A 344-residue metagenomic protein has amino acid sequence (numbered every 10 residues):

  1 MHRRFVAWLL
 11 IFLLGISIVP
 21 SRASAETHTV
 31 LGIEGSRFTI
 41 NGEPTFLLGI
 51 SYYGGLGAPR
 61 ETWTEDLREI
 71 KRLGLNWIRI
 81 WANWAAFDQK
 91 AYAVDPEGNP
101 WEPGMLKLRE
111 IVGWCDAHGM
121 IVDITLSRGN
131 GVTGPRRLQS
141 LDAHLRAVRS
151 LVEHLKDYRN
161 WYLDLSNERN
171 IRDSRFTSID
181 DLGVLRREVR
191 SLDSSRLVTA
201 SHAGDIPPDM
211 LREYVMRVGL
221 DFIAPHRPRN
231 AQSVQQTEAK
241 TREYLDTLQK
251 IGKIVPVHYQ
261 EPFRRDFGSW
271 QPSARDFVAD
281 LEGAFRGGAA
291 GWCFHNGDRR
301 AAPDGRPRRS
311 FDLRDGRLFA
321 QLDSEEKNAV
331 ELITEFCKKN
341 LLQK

Functional and structural regions predicted by a protein language model:
M1-L9: Bacterial N-terminal signal peptides that target proteins for export
W8-S17: Bacterial N-terminal signal peptides
S21-A25: Boundary at the C-terminal end of the N-terminal hydrophobic targeting segment
H28, G32-H226, A231: Active-site mouth of glycoside hydrolases
N160-Y162, S166-N328: Extracellular glycoside hydrolase catalytic/binding regions
L322-K344: Carbohydrate-binding surfaces of carbohydrate-active enzymes
